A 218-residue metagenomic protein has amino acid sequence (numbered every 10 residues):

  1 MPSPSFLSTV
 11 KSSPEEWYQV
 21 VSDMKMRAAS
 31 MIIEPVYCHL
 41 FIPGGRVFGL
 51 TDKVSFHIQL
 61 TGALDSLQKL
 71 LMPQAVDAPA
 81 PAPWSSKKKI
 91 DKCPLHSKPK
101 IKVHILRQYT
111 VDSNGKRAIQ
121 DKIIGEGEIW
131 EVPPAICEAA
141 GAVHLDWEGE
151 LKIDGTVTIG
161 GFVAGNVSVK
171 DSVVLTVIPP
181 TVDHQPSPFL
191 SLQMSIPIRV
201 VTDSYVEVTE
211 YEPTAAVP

Functional and structural regions predicted by a protein language model:
M1-P218: C-terminal beta-sandwich interaction modules and adjacent acidic, Ser/Thr/Pro/Gly-rich low-complexity tails used
